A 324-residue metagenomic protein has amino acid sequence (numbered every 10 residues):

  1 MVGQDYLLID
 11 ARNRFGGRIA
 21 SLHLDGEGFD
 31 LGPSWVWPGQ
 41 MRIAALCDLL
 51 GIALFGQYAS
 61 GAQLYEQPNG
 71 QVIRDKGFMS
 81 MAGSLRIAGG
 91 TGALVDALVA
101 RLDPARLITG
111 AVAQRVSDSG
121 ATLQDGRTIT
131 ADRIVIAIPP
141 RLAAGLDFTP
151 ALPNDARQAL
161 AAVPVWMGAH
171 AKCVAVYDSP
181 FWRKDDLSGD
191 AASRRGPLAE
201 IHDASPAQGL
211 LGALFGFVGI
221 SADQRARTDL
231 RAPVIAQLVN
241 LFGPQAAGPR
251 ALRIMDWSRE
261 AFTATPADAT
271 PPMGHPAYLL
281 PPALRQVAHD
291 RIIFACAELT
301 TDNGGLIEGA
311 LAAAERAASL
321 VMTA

Functional and structural regions predicted by a protein language model:
M1-D25: Glycine-rich FAD pyrophosphate-binding loop
D10, G16, C47, L98 (+6 more regions): Generic structural signal for small/hydrophobic residues in well-ordered secondary structure, especially within
G16-R18, G26-Q57, P104: Conserved FAD-binding subdomain of flavin-dependent enzymes
S34-Q40, M79-A97, T228-D229: Short beta-strand to alpha-helix junction loop
A44-L64, F181-L187, A247: A short alpha-helix-loop-beta-strand transition element characteristic of N-terminal alpha/beta dinucleotide-binding
I108-T122: A conserved short coil-to-beta-strand element within the FAD-binding core of flavoproteins
G120, I129, D185-A324: Conserved flavin/dinucleotide-binding core of flavoenzymes
D125-K184: Central helical "cap/lid" subdomain
